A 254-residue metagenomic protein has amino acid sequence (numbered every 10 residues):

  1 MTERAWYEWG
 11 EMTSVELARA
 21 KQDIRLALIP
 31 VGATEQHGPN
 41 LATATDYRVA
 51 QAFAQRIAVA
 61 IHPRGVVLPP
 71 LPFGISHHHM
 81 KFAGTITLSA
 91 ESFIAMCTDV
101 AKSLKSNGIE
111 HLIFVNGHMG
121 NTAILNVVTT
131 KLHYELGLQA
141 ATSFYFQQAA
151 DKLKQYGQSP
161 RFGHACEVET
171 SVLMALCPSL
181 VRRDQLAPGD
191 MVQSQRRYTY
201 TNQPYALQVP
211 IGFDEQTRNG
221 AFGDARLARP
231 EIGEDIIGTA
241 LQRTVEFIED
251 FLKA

Functional and structural regions predicted by a protein language model:
M1-H111, M119-A254: Extended, histidine- and acidic-residue-enriched regions that form the cofactor-binding/catalytic faces
